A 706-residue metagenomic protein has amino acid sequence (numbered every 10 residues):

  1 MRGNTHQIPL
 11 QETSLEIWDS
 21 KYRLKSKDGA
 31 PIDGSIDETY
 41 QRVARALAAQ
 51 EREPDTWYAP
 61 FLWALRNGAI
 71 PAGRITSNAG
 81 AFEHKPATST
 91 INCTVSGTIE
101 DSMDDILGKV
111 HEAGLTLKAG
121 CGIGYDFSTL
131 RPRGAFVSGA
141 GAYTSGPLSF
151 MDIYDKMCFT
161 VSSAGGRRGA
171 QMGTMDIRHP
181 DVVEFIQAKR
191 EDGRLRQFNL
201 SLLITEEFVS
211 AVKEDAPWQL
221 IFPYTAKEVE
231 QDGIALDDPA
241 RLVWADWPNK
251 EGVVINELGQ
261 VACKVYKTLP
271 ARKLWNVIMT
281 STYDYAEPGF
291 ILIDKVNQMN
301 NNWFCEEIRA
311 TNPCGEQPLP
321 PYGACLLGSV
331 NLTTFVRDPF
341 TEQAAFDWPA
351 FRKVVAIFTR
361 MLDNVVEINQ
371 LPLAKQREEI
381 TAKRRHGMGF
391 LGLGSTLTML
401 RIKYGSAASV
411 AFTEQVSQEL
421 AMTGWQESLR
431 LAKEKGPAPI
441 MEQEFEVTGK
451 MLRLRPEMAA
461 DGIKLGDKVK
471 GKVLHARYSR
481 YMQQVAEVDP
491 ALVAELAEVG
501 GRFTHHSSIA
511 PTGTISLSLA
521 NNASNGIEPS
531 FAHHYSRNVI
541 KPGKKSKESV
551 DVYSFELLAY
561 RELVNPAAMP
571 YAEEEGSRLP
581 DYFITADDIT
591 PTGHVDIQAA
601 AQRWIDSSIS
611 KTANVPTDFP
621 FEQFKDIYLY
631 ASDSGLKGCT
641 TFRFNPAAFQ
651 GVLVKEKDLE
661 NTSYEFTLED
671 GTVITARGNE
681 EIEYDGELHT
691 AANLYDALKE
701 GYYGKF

Functional and structural regions predicted by a protein language model:
M1, Y22, V43-E51, L62-A69 (+17 more regions): Structural signal for hydrophobic packing residues in well-ordered secondary-structure cores of soluble enzyme domains
M1-T90, D238-A262, W275-M279, L629 (+3 more regions): Acidic/polar, glycine-rich intrinsically disordered N-terminal extensions of enzymes
N4-I8, I91-W348, L371-K375, E379 (+3 more regions): Active-site cavity-forming subdomains of large catalytic enzyme subunits
L10, S35-I36, E83-A87, I99-S102 (+19 more regions): Secondary-structure capping and boundary motifs in well-ordered enzyme cores
L10-D19, W63-E83, I177-R178, T359-I368 (+2 more regions): Core structural elements
S14, E316-P318, L362-E367, P437 (+2 more regions): Catalytic alpha/beta core of large soluble enzyme barrels
A119-R131, R168-G173, L400-S406, S608-K611 (+1 more regions): Glycine-rich phosphate/pyrophosphate-binding loops and their adjacent beta-strand/loop elements at enzyme active sites
A324-M388, T398, A572-R578: Long, charged, mostly alpha-helical binding arms that flank functional sites
